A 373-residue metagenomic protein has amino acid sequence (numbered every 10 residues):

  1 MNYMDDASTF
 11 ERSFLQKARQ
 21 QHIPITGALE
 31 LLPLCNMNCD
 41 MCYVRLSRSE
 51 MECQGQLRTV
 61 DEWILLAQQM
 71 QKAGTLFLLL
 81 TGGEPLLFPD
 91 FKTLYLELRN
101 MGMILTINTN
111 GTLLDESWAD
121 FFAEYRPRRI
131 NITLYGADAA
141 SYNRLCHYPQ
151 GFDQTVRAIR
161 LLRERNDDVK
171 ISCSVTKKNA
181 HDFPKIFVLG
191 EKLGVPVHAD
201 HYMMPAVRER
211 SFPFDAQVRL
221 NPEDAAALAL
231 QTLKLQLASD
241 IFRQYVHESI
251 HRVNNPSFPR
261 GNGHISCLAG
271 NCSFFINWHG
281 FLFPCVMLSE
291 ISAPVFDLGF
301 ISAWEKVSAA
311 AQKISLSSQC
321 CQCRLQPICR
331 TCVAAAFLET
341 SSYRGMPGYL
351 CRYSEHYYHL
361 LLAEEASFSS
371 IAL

Functional and structural regions predicted by a protein language model:
N2-R129, L228: Conserved alpha-helical substructure of the radical SAM core
A28, V195, R208, P213-F214 (+1 more regions): Accessory C-terminal segments flanking Radical SAM cores
S49, L87, D115, A139 (+3 more regions): Generic structural signal for helix capping and beta-alpha/helix-loop junctions
E52-Q56, N143, A310: A short acidic, glycine-rich active-site loop that binds or catalyzes chemistry on phosphate/adenosine moieties
R58, P89, Q150, K178-H181 (+1 more regions): Residue-level signal for the nucleotide or nucleotide-sugar donor/cofactor binding architecture
L66-G82, G348-L373: Short Fe-S-cluster ligation motifs
Q69-K72, E124, K192, S317 (+1 more regions): Alpha-helix termination/capping residues and helix-transition junctions
E124-R128, T133-Y135, A140-A269, F275-H279 (+2 more regions): Radical SAM enzyme [4Fe-4S]-AdoMet core and its adjacent flexible, acidic and glycine-rich loops/tails across
